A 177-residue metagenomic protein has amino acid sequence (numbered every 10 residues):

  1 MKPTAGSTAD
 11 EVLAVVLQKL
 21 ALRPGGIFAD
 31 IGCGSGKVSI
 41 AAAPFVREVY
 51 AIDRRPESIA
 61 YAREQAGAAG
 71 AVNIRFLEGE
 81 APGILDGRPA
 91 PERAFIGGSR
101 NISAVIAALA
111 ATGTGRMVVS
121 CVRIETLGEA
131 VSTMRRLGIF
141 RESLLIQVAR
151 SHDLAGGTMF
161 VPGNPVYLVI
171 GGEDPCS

Functional and structural regions predicted by a protein language model:
M1-P24, A29, Y61-E64: Class I SAM-dependent transferase core
G32: Conserved S-adenosyl-L-methionine
S35-V46: Conserved SAM-binding loop of SAM-dependent methyltransferases across substrates and taxa, primarily the Class I
E48-D53: Conserved SAM-binding motif I beta-strand of class I
R54-P89, R93: S-adenosyl-L-methionine
N101-L109: A short, conserved alpha-helix within the catalytic core of class I
A110, T114-G163: C-terminal substrate-binding/active-site "lid" region of AdoMet-derived donor-dependent transferases
G157-S177: Core SAM-dependent methyltransferase catalytic element
